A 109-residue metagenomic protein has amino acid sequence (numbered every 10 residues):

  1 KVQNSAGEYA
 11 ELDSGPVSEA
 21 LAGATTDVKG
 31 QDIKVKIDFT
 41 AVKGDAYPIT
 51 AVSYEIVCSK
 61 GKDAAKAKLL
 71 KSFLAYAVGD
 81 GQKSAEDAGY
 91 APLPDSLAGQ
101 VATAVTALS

Functional and structural regions predicted by a protein language model:
K1-D80, A88-S109: Flexible, solvent-exposed loop/hinge segments that line or gate ligand/substrate-binding clefts
A85: Bilobed periplasmic-binding protein-like "clamshell/Venus-flytrap" ligand-binding domains
